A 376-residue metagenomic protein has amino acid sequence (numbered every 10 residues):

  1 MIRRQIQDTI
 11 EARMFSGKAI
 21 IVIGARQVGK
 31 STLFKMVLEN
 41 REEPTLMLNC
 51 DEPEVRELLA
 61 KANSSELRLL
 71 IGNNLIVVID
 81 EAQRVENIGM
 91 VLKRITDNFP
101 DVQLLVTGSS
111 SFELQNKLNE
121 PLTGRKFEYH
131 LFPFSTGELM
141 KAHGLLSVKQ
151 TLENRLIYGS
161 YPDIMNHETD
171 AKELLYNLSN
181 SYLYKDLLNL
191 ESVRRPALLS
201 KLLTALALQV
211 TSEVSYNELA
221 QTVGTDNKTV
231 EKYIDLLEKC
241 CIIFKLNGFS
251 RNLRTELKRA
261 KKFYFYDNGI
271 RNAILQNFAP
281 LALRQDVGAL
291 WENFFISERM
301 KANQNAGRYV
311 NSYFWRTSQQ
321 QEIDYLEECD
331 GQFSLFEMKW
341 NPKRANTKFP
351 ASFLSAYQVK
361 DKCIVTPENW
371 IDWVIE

Functional and structural regions predicted by a protein language model:
M1-M14: Pre-Walker A adenine-sensing motif
A12-A25, S31, M36-T45, C50 (+3 more regions): A cross-kingdom feature that marks ATP-driven nucleic-acid transaction machinery
L46-N73: Short glycine-rich substrate-engagement loop in P-loop NTPases that contacts/grips substrate
E57-L58, Q83-L92, N116-K117: Conserved ATPase-coupling elements of RecA-like P-loop NTPase cores
I71-I88: Conserved P-loop NTPase "ATPase switch" module shared by AAA+ and STAND
G89-F112, N119-P121: Conserved catalytic/switch belt of AAA+ P-loop NTPases
F112-F127, H143: Short regulatory helix/loop adjacent to the ATP-binding pocket of P-loop NTPases
H130-K301: Interdomain hinge/linker elements that couple catalytic modules in large macromolecular machines
